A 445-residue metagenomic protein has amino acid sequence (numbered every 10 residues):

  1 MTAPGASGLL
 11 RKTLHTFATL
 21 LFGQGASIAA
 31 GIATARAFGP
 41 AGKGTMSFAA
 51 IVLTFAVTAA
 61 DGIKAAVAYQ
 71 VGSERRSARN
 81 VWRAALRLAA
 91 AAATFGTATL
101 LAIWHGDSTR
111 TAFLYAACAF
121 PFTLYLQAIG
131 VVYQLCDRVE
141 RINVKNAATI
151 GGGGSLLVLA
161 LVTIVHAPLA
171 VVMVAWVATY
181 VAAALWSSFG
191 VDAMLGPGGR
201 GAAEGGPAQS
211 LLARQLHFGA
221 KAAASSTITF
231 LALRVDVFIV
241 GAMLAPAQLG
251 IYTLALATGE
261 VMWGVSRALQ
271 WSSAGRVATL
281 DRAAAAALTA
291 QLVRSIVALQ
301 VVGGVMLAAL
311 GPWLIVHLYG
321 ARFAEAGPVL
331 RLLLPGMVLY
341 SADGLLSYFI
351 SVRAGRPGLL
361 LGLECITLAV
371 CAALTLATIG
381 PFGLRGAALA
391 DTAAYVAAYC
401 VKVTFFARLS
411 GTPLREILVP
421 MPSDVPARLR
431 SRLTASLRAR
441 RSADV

Functional and structural regions predicted by a protein language model:
M1-L9, E140, V144-K145, V165-W176 (+4 more regions): Interhelical loop/hinge segments that connect adjacent transmembrane helices in multipass membrane
G5-D61, A220-A247, A372-L376, Y395: Signature of the first transmembrane helix
R11-S27, F48-D107, T111, R276 (+2 more regions): Membrane-water interface segments that mark the loop-to-transmembrane alpha-helix transition
S27, G31, A60-R76, L135 (+3 more regions): Helix-loop junctions and terminal segments of transmembrane helices in multi-pass membrane transport/translocation
P40-K43, A102-A116, A309-S341, R385: Interfacial segments at transmembrane-helix termini and the short loops linking adjacent helices
A49-T58, Y252-W271, Q300-G303, L333-Y340: Transmembrane helix-bundle signature of multi-pass secondary active exporters and lipid flippases
Y69-S73, F122-N146, P335-L363: Membrane-interface junctions at transmembrane-helix termini in multi-pass inner-membrane proteins
F113-A117, K145-G196, I366-V370, L384-R408: Hydrophobic alpha-helical transmembrane segments
